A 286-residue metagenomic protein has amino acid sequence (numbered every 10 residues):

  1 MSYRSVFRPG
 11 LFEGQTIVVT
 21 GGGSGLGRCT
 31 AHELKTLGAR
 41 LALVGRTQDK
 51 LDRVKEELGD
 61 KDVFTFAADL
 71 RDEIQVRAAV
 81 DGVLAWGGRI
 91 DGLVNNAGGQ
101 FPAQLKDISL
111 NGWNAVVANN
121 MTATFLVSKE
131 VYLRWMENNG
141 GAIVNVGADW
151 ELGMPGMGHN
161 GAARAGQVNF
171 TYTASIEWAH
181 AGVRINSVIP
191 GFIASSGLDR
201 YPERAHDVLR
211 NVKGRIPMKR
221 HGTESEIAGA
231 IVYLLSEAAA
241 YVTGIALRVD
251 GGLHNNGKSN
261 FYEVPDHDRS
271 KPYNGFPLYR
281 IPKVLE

Functional and structural regions predicted by a protein language model:
S5, H180, P190-R215, N256-E286: A glycine/serine/threonine-rich, flexible loop-to-helix segment that serves as the NAD(P) cofactor-binding "lid"
T16, G23-G25: Conserved glycine-rich cofactor-binding loop
V94, A179, R184, V242-G244: Short, small/polar-rich loop/turn modules that mediate ligand/substrate recognition or access, typified
Q104-L105, G112-V117, V212: Substrate-binding pocket helix/loop in short-chain dehydrogenase/reductase
F125, R220-V249, H254: C-terminal substrate-recognition "lid" of short-chain dehydrogenase/reductases
L133, I176-H180, A240: Alpha-helical segment proximal to the catalytic Tyr-Lys
V144-G166, T171-H180, I193, L253: Catalytic loop of short-chain dehydrogenase/reductase
